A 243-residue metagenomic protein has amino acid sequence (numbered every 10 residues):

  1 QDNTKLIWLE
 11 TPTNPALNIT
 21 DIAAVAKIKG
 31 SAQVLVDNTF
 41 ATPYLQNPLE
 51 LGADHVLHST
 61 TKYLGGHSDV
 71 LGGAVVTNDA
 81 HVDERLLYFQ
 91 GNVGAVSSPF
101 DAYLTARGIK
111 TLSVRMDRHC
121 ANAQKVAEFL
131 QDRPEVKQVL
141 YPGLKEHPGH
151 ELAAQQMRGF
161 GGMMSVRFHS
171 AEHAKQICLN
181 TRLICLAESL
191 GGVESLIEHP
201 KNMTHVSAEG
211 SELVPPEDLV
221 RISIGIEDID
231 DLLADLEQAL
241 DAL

Functional and structural regions predicted by a protein language model:
Q1-E135, L140: Conserved PLP-enzyme active-site core in the AAT-like
K5, R115, L179, S195-L243: PLP-dependent enzyme catalytic core of the Aspartate aminotransferase-like
F40-T42, K62, T111, V126 (+5 more regions): Glycine-rich beta-alpha junction loops
G66-H67, S97-D101, Q156-R158, E212-E217: Short, flexible turn/loop "capping" segments at secondary-structure junctions
V70-G72, G159-M163, E217-R221: Short, solvent-exposed beta-strand edge segments and adjacent coil->beta transition regions
V93-G94, T181-G191, A239-L243: A common structural junction motif
T105-V114, G161-H169, R221-G225: Short, well-ordered beta-strand elements within core beta-sheets of diverse protein domains
Q124-R182, L186-E188, H205-V214: Conserved small-domain helix->loop->beta segment predominantly found in fold-type I
